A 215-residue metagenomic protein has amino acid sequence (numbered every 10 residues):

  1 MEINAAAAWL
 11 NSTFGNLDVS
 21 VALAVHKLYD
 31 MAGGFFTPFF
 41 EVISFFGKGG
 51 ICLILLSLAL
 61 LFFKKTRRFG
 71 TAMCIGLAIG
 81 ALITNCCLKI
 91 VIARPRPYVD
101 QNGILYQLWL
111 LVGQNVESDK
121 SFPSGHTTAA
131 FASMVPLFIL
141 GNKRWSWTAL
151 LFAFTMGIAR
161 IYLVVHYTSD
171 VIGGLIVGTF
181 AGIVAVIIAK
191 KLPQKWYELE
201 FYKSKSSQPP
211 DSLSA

Functional and structural regions predicted by a protein language model:
M1-L53, K89-N115, S206, P210-A215: N-terminal transmembrane-helix/juxtamembrane module of multi-pass inner/ER membrane proteins
K27, M31, F45-G49, F63-K64 (+3 more regions): Membrane-interface junctions
G33-F36, K65-G70, G141-T148: Membrane-helix interface segments
C52-L56, V171: Transmembrane-embedded, aromatic-rich helix segments that form part of the hydrophobic channel/pocket engaging
L56-C86: Interfacial segments of alpha-helical transmembrane regions
A59, I79, I83-L88, I92 (+2 more regions): Alpha-helical membrane-inserting segments
F63-K64, I92-A93, L163-Y167: Short helix-capping/hinge motifs at transmembrane helix termini and TM-loop junctions
Y106-A215: Membrane-embedded catalytic cores of phosphoryl/pyrophosphoryl-handling enzymes
